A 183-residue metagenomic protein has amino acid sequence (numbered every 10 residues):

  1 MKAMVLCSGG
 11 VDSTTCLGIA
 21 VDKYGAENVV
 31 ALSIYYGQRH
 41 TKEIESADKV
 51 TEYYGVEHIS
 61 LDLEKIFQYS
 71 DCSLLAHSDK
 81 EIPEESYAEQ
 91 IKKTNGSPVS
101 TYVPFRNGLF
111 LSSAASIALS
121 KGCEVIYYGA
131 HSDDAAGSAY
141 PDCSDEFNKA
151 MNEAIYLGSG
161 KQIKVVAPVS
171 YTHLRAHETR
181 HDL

Functional and structural regions predicted by a protein language model:
M1-Y171: ATP-dependent adenylation/nucleotidyltransferase module used to activate substrates
T172-T179: Conserved small/polar residues in nucleotide/adenosyl-binding loops
